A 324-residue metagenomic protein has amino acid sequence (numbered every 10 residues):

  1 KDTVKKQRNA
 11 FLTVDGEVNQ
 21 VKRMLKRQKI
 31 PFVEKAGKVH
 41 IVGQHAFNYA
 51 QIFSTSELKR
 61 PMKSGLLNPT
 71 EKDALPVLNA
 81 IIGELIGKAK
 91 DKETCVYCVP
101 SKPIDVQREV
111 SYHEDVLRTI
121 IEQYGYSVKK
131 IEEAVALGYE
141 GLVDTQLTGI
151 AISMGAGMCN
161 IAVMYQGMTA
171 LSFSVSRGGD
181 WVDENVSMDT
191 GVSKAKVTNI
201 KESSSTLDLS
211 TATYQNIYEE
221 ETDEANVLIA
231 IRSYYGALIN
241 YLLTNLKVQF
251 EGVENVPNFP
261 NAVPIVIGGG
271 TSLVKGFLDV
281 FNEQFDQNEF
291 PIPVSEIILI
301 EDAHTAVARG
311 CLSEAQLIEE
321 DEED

Functional and structural regions predicted by a protein language model:
K1-I152, Q166-F173, G179, E184-P264 (+1 more regions): Nucleotide/phosphate-binding catalytic cleft detector across ATP-hydrolyzing and phosphate-transferring enzymes
A156-M158, T271-S272: Residue-level detector of alpha-helix initiation sites
G157-A162, A308: Short glycine/serine/threonine-rich phosphate/pyrophosphate-binding segments that cradle anionic phosphate groups
